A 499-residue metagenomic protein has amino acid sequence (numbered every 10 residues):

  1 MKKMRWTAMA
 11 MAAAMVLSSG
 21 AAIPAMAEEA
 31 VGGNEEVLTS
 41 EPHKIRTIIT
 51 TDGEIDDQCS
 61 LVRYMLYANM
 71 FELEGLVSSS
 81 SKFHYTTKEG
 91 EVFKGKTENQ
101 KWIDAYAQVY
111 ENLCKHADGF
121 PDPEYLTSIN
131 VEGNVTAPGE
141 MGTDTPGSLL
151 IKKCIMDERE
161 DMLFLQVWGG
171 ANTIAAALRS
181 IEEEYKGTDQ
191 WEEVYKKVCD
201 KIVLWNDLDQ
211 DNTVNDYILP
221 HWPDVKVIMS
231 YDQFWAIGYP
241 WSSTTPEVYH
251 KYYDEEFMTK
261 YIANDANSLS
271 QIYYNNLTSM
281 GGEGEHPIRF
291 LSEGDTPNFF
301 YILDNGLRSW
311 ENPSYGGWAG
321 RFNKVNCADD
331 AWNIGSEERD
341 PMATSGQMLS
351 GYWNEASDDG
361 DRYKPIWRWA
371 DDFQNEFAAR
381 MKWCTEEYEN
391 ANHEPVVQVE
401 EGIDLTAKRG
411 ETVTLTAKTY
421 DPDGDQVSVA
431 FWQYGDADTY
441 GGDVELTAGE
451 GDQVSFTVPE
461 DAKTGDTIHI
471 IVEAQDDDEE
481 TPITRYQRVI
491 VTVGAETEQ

Functional and structural regions predicted by a protein language model:
M1-A10: Bacterial N-terminal signal peptides that target proteins for export
M11, M15-S19: Hydrophobic core
S19-A30: Sec-dependent signal peptide cleavage junction
E28-E445, Q453, T457, D461 (+2 more regions): N-terminal acidic, glycine/proline-rich low-complexity segments
Q475-P482: Short, solvent-exposed loop/turn segments at the edges of extracellular beta-sandwich modules
P482-V489: Extracellular and select intracellular beta-sandwich modules with Ser/Thr-enriched, small-residue motifs on
I490-E496: Short beta-strand edge segments in extracellular beta-sheet folds
